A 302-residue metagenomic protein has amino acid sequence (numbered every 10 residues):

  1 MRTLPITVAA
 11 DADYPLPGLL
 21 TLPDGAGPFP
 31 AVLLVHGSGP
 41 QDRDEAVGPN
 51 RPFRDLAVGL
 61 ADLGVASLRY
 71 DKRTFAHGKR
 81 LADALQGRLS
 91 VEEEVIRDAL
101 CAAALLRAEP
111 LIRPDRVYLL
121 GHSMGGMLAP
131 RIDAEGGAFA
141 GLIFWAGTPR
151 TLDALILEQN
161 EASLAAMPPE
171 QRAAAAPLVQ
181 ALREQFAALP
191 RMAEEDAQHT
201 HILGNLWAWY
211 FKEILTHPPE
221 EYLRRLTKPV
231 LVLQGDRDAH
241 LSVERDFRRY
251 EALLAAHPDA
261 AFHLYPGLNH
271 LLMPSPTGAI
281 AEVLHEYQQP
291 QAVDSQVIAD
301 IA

Functional and structural regions predicted by a protein language model:
M1-A26: N-terminal cap/lid segment of alpha/beta-hydrolase-fold proteins
G25-P28, V32-G59: Short, surface-exposed "cap/lid" segments of acyl-processing enzymes
R88-E109: Alpha/beta-hydrolase active-site loop
L105-L111, D115-S163: Primarily recognizes the serine-hydrolase "nucleophile elbow" in alpha/beta-hydrolase and SGNH/GDSL folds
I143-Y222: Accessory cap/linker subdomain of secreted extracellular hydrolases
L226, V232-Q234: Short beta-strand/loop motif that positions the catalytic acidic residue of the alpha/beta-hydrolase fold
K228, S242-L253: Short alpha-helix in the alpha/beta-hydrolase fold that links the catalytic acid
L268-L272, T277-A302: Catalytic active-site module of serine/aspartate enzymes centered on a nucleophile-bearing elbow/loop
